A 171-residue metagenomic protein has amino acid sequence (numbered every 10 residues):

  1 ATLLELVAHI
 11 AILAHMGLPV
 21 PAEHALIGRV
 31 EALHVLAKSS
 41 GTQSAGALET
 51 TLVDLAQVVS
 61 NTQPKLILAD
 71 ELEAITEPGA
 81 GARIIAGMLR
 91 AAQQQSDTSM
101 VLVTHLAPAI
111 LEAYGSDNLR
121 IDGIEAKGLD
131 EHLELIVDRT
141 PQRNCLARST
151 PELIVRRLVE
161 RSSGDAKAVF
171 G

Functional and structural regions predicted by a protein language model:
A1-G171: ATPase nucleotide-binding head domains, primarily ABC-like/P-loop NTPase cores
